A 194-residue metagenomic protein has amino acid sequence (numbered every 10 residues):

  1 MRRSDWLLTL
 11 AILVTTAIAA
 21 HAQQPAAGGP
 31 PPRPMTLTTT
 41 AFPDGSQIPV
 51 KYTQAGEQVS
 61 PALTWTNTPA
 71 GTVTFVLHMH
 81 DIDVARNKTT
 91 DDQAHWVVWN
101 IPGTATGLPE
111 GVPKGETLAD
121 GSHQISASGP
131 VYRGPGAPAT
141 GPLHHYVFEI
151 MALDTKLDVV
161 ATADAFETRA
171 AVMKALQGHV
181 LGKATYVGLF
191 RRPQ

Functional and structural regions predicted by a protein language model:
M1, I18-A20: N-terminal targeting/docking segments
M1-L8: Bacterial N-terminal signal peptides that target proteins for export
L8-A17: Bacterial N-terminal signal peptides
H21-Q194: N-terminus-centered regions that define maturation/targeting leaders and the start of the first functional domain
